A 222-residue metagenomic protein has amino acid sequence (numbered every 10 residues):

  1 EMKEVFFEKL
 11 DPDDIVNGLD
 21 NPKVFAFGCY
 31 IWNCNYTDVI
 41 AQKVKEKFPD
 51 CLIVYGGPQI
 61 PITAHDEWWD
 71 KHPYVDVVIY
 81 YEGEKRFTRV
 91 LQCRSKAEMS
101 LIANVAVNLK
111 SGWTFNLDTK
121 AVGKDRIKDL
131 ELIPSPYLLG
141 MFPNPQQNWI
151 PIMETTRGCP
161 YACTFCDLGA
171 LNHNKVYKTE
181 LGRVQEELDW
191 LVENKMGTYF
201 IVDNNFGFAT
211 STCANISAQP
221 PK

Functional and structural regions predicted by a protein language model:
E1-M2, I102, S217-K222: Short, intrinsically disordered, charge-balanced linker/junction segments flanking boundaries in proteins
M2-K124: Glycine-rich beta-alpha loop elements in corrinoid/cobalamin-binding modules across cobalamin-dependent enzymes
R126-K222: Radical SAM [4Fe-4S] cluster-binding motif and immediate context
